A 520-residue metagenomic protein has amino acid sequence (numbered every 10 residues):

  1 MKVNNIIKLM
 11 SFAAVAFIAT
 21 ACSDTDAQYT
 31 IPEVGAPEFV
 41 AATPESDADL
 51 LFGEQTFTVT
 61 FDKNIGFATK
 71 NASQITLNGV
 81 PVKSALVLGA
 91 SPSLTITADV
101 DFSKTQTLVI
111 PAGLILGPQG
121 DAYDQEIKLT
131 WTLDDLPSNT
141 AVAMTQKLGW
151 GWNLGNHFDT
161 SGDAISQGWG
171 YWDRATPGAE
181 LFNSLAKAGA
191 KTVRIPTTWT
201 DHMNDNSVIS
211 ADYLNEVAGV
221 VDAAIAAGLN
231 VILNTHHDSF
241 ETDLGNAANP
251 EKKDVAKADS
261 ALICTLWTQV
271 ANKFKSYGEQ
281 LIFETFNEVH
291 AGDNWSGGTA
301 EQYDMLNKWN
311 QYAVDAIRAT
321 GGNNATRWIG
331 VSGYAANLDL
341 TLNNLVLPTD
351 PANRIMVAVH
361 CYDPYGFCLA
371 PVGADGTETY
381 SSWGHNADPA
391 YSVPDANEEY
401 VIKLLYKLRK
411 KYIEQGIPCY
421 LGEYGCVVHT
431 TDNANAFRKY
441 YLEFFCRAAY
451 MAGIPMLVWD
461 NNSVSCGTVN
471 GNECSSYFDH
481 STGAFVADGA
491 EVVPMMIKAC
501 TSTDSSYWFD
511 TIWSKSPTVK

Functional and structural regions predicted by a protein language model:
I18-A21: C-terminal motif of bacterial Sec signal peptides marking the signal peptidase cleavage site
D24-S46, A112-L136: Acidic, Ser/Thr/Gly/Pro-rich low-complexity segments and short DxT(G/T)-type signature motifs
G53-L86, G113-L116, I127-T132: Short, surface-exposed alpha-helix to beta-strand junction/turn motifs within ectodomains of secreted and cell-envelope
D135-T192, S207, K411: N-terminal carbohydrate-binding accessory modules
L154-P177, D205-I209, A247-K257, G366-Y400: Acidic/histidine-rich helix-loop elements that form or flank divalent-metal/phosphate-binding sites at the catalytic
D173-T192, M203, S207-H236, E241-T285 (+1 more regions): An active-site-proximal structural segment forming one wall of the substrate-binding cleft that immediately precedes
A261-D395, Y406-C426, M451-I454: Active-site region of glycoside hydrolase catalytic domains
E398-F485: Substrate-binding cleft of secreted/luminal carbohydrate-active enzymes
